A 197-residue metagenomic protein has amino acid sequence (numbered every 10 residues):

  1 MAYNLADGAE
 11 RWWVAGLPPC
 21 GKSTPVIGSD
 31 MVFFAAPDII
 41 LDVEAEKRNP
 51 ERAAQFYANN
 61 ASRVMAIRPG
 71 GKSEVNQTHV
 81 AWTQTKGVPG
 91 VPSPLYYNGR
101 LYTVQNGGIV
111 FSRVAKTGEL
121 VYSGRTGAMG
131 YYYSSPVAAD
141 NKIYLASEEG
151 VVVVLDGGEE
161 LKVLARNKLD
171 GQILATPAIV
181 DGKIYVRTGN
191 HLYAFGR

Functional and structural regions predicted by a protein language model:
M1-R197: Noncatalytic, solvent-exposed loop/strand surfaces of beta-propeller-type extracellular/periplasmic domains
